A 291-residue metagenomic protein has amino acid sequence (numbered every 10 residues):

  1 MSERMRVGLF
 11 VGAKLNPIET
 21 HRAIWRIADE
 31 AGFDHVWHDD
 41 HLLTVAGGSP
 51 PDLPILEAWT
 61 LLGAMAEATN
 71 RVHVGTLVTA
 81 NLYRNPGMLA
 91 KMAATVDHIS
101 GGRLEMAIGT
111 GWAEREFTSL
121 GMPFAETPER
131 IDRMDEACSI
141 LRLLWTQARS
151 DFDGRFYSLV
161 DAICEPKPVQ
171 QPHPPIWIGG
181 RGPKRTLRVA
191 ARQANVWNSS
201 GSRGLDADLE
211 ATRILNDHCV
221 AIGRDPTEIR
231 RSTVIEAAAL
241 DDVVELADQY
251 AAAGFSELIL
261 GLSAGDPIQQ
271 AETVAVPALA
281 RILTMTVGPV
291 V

Functional and structural regions predicted by a protein language model:
M1-V291: Active-site-adjacent structural elements that line small-molecule/cofactor binding pockets in enzymes
